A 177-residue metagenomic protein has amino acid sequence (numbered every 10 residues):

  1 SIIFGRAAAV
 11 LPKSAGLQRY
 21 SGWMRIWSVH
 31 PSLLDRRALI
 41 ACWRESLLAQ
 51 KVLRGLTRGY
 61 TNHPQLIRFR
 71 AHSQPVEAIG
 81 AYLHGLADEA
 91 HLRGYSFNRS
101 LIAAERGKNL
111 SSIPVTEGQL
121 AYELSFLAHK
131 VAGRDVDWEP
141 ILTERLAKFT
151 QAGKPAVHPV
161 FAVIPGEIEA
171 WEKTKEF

Functional and structural regions predicted by a protein language model:
S1-W23: N-terminal amphipathic/basic-hydrophobic helices that include classical n-h-c signal peptides and signal-anchor
Y20-L39, E45-L48, V52-G55, R70-F177: Sequence termini and other peripheral, non-core segments
R58-Y60: Short conserved micro-motifs on helix faces and helix-strand junctions that flank and scaffold key functional residues
H63: Conserved, mostly hydrophobic/aromatic
